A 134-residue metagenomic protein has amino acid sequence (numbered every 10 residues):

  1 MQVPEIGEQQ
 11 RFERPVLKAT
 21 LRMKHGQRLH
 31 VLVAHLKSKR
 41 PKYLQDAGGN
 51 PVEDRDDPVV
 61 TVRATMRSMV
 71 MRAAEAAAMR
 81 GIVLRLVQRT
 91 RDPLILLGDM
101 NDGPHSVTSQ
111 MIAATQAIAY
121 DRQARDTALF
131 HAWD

Functional and structural regions predicted by a protein language model:
M1-K39: Structured beta-strand-rich core segments of catalytic domains in phosphoester-bond hydrolases
Q2, Q9-Q10, Q27, Q45 (+4 more regions): Residue-identity detector for glutamine
K24-Q27, V33-M66: Active-site His/acidic residue clusters
V52-D134: Metal-dependent phosphoesterases centered on the DNase I-like endonuclease/exonuclease/phosphatase
